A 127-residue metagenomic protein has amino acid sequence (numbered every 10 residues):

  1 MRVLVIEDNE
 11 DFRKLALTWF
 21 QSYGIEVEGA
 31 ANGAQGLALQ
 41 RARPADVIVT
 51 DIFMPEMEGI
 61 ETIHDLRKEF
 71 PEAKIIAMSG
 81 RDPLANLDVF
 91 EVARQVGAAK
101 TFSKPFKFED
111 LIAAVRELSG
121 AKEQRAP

Functional and structural regions predicted by a protein language model:
E7: Conserved acidic carboxylate
E10-E28, V96: Two-component/phosphorelay signaling modules centered on CheY-like receiver
G29-A38, G59: Helix N-cap/capping motif at the beta->alpha junctions
A38, I60-E72: Short amphipathic alpha-helix used as the core "switch/output" element in two-component signaling
D51: Active-site residues of response regulator receiver
M54: Receiver (REC) domain active-site loop signature in two-component systems and cognate sites in sensor histidine kinases
E61, D82-F102, E109: Alpha4 helix (beta4-alpha4-beta5 surface) of REC/receiver domains from two-component response regulators
S103-E117: C-terminal output helix
